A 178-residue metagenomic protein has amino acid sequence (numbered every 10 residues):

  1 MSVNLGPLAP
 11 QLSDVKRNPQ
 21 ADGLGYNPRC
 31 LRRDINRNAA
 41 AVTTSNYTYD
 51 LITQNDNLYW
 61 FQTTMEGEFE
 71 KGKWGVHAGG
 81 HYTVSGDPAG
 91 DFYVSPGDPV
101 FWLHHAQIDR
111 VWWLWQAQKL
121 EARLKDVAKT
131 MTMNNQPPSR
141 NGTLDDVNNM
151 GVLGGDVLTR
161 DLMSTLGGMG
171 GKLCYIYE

Functional and structural regions predicted by a protein language model:
M1-E178: C-terminal accessory segments of proteins
